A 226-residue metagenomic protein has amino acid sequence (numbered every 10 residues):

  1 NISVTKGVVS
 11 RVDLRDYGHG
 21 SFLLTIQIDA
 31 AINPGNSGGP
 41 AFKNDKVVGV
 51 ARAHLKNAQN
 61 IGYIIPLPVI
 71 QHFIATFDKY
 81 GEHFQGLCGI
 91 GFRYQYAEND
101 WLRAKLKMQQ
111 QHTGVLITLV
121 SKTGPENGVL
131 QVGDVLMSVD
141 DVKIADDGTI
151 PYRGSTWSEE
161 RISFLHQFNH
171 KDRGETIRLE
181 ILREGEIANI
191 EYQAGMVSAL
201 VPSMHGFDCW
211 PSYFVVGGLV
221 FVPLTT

Functional and structural regions predicted by a protein language model:
N1, A41, L136-M137, I177: Generic structural signal for buried aliphatic residues
N1, D208, S212-V220: Short glycine/Trp-rich loop-beta-loop segment that forms part of the substrate-binding cleft
N1-A104, H112, G128, D147-P151: Serine-dependent protease modules
I2-R15, P68-I70, E159-I162, D172-R178 (+1 more regions): Beta-strand/loop subdomains of soluble extracytoplasmic proteins
D29-P34, R93-Y96, T118-G124, H170 (+1 more regions): A structural micro-motif recognizing beta-strand termini and the immediately following turn/loop segments
S37-G38, N99-A104, L119-D140, I144-A145 (+1 more regions): PDZ/PDZ-like domain micro-motif
N127, S138-E180: PDZ domains, with a preference for the canonical peptide-binding region formed by the helix
